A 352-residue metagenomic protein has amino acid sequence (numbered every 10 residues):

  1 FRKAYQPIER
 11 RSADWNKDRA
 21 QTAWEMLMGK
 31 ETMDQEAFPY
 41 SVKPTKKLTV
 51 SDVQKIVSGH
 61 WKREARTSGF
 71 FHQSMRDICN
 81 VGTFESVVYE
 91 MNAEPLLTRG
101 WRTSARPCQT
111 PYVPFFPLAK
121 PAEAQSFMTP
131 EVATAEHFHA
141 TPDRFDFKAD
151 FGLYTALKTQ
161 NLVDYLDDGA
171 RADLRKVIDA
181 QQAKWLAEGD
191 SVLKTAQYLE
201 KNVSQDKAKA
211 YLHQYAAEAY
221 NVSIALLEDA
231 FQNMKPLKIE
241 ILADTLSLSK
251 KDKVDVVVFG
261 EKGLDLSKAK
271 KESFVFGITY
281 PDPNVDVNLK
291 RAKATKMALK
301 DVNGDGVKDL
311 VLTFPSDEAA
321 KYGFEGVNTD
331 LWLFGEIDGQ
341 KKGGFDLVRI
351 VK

Functional and structural regions predicted by a protein language model:
F1-M234: C-terminus-biased signal that marks the final domain/tail of proteins
M234-E261: Boundary/junction segments of secreted and surface-exposed precursor proteins
L248-K250, K262-K270, Y322-F324: A short beta-turn/strand-edge loop motif at beta-sheet boundaries
S249, D282-R291, T295-A320: Acidic, glycine-anchored loop motifs typical of Ca2+
S267-N288: Short, surface-exposed alpha-helix to beta-strand junction/turn motifs within ectodomains of secreted and cell-envelope
E318-N328: Short glycine/proline/serine/threonine-rich loop/turn segments at secondary-structure transition edges
G343-R349: Edge beta-strands of extracellular beta-sandwich domains
